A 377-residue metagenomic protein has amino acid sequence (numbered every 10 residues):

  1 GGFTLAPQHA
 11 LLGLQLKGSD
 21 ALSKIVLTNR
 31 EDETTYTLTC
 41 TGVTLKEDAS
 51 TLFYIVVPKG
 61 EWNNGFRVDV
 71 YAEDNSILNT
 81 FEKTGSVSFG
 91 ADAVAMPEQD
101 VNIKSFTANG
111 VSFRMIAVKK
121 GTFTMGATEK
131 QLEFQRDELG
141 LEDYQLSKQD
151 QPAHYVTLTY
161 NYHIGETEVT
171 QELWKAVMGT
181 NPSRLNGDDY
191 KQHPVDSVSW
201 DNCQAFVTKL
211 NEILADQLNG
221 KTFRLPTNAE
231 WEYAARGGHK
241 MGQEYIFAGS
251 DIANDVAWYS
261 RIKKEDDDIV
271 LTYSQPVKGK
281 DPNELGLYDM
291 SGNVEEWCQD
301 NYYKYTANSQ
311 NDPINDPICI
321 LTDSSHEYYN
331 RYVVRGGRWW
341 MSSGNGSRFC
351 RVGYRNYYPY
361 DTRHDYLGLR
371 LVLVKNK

Functional and structural regions predicted by a protein language model:
L5-K17: A short, Gly/Thr-enriched small/hydrophobic beta-strand-prone motif that recurs across taxa
K17-S19, V169: Short solvent-exposed strand-capping/beta-turn motif centered on an Asx-Ser/Thr pair
A21-A93: Tryptophan-paired
T51-F53, H193, Q275: Short strand-edge motifs at loop-to-beta-strand transitions and within beta-strands of extracellular beta-rich domains
D100-K120, T124-M125: GGW-centered surface loops in extracellular recognition modules
M125-N254, D300-A307, L373-K377: Active-site microenvironments of metalloenzymes and redox enzymes
D143-Y155, M290-K377: Surface-exposed recognition segments
N254-S291, Q310, H326, P359: Short, well-ordered junction/capping motifs at the entry into regular secondary structure
